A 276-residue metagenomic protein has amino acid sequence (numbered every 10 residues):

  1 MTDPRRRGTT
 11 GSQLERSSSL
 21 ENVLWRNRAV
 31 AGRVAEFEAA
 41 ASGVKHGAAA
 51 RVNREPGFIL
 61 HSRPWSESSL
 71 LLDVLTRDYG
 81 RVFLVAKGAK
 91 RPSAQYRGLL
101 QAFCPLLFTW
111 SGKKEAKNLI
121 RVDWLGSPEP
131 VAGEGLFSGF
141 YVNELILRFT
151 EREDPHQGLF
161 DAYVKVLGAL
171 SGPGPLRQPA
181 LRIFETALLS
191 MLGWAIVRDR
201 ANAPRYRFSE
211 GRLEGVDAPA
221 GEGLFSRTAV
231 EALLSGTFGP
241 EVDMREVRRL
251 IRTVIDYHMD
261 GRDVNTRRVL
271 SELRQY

Functional and structural regions predicted by a protein language model:
T2-L70, L75-Y276: Non-catalytic alpha-helical scaffolds and adjoining flexible linkers that form interface surfaces for assembly
